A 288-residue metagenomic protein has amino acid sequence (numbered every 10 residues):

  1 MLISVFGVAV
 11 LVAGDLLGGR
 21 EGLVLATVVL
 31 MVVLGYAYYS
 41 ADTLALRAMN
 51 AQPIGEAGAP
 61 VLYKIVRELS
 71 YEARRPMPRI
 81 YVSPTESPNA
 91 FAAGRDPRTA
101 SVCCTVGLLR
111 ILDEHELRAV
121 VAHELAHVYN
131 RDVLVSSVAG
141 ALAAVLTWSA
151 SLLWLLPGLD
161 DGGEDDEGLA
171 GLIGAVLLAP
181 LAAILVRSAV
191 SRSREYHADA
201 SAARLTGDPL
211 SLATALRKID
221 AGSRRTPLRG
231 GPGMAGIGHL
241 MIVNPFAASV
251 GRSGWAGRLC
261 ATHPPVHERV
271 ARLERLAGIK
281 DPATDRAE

Functional and structural regions predicted by a protein language model:
M1-L11: The first (N-terminal) embedded transmembrane alpha-helix
M1-L2, V24, V32-A170, A182-E288: Polar-ligand-bearing catalytic/cofactor-coordination segments of membrane-embedded or membrane-tethered inner-membrane
V10-G22: Short, hydrophobic transmembrane alpha-helix segments
L172, V176-L177: Hydrophobic alpha-helical transmembrane segments of integral membrane proteins, especially lipid-exposed positions
